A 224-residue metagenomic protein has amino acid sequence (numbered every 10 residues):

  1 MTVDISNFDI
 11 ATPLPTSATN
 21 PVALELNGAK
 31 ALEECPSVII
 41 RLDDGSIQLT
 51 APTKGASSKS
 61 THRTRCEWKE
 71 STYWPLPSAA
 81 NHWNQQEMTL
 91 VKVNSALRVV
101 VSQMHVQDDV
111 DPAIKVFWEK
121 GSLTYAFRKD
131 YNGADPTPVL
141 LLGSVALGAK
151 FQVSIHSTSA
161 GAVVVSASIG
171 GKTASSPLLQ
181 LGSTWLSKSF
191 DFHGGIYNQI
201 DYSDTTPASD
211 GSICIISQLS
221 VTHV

Functional and structural regions predicted by a protein language model:
M1-N20, D109-K120: Ser/Thr/Asn(+Pro)-rich, low-complexity disordered segments
M1-P15, S78-Q85, S95-A96, L178-V224: Ligand-recognition surfaces built from glycine- and aromatic
A31-T124, H223: Secretory/extracellular carbohydrate-interaction modules and structurally similar beta-sandwich "look-alikes"
T50-S57, F127-G133, A167-G171: Secondary-structure transition/turn motif
T53, L90, S157-S159, I169: Short beta-strand segments enriched in hydrophobic/aromatic residues within well-folded beta-rich domains
Q86, A149-S157, V163-A167: Short tryptophan-centered beta-strand motifs in secreted/extracellular beta-sheet-rich domains of glycan-recognition
V110-I114, A126, G133-P138, K172-L178: Surface-exposed loop/edge segments in extracytoplasmic proteins
Y125-Q152: Short, aromatic/His-centered strand-loop micro-motif at the edge of beta-sheets
